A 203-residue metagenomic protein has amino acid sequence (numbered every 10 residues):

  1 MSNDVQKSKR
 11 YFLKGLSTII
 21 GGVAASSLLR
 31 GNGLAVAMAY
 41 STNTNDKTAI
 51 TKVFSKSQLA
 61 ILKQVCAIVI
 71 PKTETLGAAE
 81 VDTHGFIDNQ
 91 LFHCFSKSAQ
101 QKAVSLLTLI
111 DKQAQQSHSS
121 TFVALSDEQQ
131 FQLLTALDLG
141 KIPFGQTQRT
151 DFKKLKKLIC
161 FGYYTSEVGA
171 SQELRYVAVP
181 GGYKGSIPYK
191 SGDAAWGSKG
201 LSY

Functional and structural regions predicted by a protein language model:
S2, D46, A60-Q64, I68 (+1 more regions): Mature-region segments of soluble proteins
S2-V23: N-terminal secretory signal peptides and thylakoid transit peptides that target proteins across membranes
V5-S8, S26-Q64: C-terminal segment of N-terminal export signals and the immediately downstream linker at the start of the mature
R10-Y11, S55, Q115, D151: Hydrophobic alpha-helical segments and their boundary regions
